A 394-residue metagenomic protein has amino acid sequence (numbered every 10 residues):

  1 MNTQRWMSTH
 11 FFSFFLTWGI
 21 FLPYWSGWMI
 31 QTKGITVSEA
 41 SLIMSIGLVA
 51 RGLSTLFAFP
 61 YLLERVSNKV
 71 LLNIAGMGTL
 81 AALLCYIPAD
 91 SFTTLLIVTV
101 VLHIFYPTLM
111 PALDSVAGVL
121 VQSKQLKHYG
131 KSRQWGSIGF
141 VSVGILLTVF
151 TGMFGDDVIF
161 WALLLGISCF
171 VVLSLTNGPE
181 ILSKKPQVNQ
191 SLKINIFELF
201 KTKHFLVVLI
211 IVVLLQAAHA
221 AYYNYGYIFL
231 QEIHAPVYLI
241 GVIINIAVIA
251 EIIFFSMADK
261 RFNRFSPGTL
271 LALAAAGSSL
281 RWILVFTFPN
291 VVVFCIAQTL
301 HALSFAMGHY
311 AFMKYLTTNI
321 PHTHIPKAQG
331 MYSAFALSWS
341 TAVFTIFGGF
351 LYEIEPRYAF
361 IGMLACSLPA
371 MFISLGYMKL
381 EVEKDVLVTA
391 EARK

Functional and structural regions predicted by a protein language model:
M1, N177-L209: Juxtamembrane intracellular "pre-TM" segments in multi-pass secondary transporters
M1-G52, H204-G241: Helix-loop boundary and gating motifs at the non-cytosolic
F12, F92-M110, V213, V293-M307: Hydrophobic core of transmembrane alpha-helices in multi-pass small-molecule transporters, especially MFS/SLC-type
L42-P60, N245-S256: Central cavity-lining transmembrane alpha-helices of secondary-active solute carriers, predominantly the Major
S54-S67, T151, I253-S266, Y352: Helix-to-loop junctions at the C-terminal end of transmembrane segments in multipass secondary transporters
V70-L84, T269-L284: Structural signature of the two symmetry-related core transmembrane helices
V100-W135: Cytoplasmic helix-loop-helix junction between adjacent transmembrane helices in 12-TM secondary transporters
V158-L175, Y358-Y377: Symmetry-related core transmembrane helices of the 12-TM Major Facilitator Superfamily/SLC fold
